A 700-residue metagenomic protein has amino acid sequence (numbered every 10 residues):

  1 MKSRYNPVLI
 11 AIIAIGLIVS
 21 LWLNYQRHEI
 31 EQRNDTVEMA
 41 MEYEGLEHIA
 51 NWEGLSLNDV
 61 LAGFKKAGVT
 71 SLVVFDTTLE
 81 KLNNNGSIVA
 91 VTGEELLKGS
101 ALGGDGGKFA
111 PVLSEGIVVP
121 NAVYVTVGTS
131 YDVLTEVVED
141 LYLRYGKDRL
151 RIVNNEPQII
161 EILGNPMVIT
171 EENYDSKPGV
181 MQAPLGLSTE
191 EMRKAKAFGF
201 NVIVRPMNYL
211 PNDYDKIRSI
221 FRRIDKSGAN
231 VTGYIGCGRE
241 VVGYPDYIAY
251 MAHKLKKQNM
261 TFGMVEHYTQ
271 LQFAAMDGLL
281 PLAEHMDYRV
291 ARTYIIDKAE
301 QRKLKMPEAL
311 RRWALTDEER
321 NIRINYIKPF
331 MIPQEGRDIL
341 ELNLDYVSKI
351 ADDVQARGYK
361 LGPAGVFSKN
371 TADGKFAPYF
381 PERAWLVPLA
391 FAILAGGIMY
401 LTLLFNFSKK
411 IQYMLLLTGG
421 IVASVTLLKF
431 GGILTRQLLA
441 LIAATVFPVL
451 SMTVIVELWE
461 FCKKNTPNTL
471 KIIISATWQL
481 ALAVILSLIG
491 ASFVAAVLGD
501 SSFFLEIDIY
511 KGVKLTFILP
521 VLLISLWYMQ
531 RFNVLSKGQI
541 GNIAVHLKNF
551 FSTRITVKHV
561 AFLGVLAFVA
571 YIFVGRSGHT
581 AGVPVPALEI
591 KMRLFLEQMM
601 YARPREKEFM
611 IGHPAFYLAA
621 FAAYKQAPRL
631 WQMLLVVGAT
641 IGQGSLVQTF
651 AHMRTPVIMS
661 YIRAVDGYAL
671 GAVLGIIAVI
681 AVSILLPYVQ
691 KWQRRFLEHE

Functional and structural regions predicted by a protein language model:
M1-Q32, V37, N51-E94, E115 (+7 more regions): Intrinsic disorder/low-complexity detector
K2-L23, I393-E700: Alpha-helical transmembrane segments of integral membrane proteins
Q26-R27, A195, D317, Q479 (+1 more regions): Functionally constrained cores in energy, signaling, and assembly domains
I30-R383: Soluble extramembrane regions of membrane proteins in the secretory/endomembrane system
G358-L416: Cytosolic-side membrane-insertion boundary helix
